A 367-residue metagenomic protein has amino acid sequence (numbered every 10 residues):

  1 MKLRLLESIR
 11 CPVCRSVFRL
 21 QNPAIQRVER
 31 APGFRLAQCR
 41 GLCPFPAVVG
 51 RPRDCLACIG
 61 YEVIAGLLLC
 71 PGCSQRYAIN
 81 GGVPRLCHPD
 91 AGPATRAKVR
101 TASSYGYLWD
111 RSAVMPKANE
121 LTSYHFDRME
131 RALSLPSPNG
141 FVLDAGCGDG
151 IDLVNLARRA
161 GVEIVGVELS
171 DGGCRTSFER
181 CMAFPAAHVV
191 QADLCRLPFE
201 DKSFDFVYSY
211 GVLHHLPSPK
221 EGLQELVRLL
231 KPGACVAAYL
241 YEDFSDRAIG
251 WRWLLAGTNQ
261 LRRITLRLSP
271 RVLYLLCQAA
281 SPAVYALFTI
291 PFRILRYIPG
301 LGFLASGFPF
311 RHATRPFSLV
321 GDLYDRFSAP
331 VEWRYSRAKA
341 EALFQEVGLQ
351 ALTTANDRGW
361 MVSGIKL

Functional and structural regions predicted by a protein language model:
S8, C43, C55-N119: N-terminal, positively charged/glycine-rich alpha-helical extensions of SAM-dependent methyltransferases
R10, F310-L367: C-terminal lobe and adjacent flexible extensions of AdoMet/dcAdoMet transferase-like proteins
A118-N139, N155: Conserved alpha-helix/loop element of class I SAM-dependent methyltransferases that forms part of the SAM/SAH-binding
F141-L143, D149-R196: Class I SAM-dependent methyltransferase SAM/SAH-binding core
C195-F206: A short acidic, Gly/Pro-enriched loop at the edge of an enzyme's catalytic core that lines a small-molecule cofactor
F206-S218: A short SAM/SAH-binding and catalytic strip from SAM-dependent methyltransferases
K220-P232: A short glycine-rich, Lys/Arg-flanked "PGG" loop and its adjoining helix->strand segment in the class I
C235-R267, L275: Conserved class I S-adenosyl-L-methionine
